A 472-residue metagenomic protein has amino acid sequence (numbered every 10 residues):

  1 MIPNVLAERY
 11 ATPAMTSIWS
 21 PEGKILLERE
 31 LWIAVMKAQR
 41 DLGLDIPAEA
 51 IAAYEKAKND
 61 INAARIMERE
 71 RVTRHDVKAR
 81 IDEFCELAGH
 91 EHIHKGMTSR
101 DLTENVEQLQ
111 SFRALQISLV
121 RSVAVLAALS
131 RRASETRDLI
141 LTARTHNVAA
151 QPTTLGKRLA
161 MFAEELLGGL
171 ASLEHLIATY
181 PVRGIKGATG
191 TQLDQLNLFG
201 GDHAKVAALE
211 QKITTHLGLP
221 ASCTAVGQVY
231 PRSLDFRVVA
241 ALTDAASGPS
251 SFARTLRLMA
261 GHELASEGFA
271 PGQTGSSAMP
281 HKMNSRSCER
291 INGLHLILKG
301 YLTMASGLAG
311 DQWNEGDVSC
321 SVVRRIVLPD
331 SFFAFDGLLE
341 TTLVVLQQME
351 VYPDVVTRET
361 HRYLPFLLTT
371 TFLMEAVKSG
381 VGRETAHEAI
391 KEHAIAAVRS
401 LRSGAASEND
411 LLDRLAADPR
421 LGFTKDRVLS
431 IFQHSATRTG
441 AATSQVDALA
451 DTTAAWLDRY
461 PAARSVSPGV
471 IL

Functional and structural regions predicted by a protein language model:
M1-Q192, G201, K205-K212, G275-S276 (+6 more regions): A helix-coil-helix interface module used to build multimeric assemblies and to scaffold catalytic/cofactor sites
Y10-M15, I33, K58-A64, G268-G275 (+5 more regions): Short acidic (Asp/Glu) and glycine-rich catalytic loops that position anionic groups and cofactors
T16-S20, R65-M67, T274-G293, E315-D330 (+4 more regions): Short beta-alpha connecting loops at secondary-structure transitions that line or flank enzyme active sites
K56-I61, R232, E392-A397: A short structural micro-motif
S99, L196, S222-V226, T357 (+3 more regions): A structural signal for small-residue-enriched, beta-sheet-centric alpha/beta enzyme cores and oligomeric scaffold folds
E107-L119, A127, S134, V148-Q312 (+1 more regions): Charged, flexible cofactor/metal-binding loops and thiol motifs
I297-R383, A389-E392: Long, amphipathic alpha-helical stalk/connector segments used for oligomerization, subunit docking, or mechanical
